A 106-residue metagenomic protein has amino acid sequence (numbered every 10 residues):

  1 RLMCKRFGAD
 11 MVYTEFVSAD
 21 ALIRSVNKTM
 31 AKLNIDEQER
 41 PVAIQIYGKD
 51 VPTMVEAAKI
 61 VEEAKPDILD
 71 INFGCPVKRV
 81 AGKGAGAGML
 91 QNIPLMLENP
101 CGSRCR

Functional and structural regions predicted by a protein language model:
R1-R106: Flavin-dependent oxidoreductase catalytic cores
